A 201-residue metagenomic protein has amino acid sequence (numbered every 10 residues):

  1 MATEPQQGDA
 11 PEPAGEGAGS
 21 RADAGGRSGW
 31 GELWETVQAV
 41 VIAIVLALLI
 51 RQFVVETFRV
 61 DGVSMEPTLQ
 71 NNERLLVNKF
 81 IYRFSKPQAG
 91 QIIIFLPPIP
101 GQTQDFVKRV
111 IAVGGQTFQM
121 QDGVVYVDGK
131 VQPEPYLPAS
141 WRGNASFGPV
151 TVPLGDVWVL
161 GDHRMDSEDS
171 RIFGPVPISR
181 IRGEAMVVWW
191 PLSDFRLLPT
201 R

Functional and structural regions predicted by a protein language model:
A2-L33, V37-Q38, L49, F53-R59 (+1 more regions): Soluble "head" domains of membrane/secretory-pathway proteins
